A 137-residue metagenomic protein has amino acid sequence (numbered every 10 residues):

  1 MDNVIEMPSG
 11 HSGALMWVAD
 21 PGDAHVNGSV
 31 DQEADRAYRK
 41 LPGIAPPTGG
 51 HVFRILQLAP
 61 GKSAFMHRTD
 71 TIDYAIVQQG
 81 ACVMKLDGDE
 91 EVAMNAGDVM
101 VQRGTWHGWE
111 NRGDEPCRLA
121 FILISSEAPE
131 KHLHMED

Functional and structural regions predicted by a protein language model:
M1-V52, L56, D137: A short, N-terminal "cap"/entry segment at the start of jelly-roll beta-barrel domains of the cupin/DSBH fold
Q32-P42, H51-D70, R103-W106, S125-E127: Conserved short histidine dyad/triad with adjacent acidic residue
A64-M66, M84-K85, H107-G113: Short beta-strand His + acidic residue motifs that chelate non-heme Fe in jelly-roll/DSBH and cupin folds
D70-D87: Glycine- and acidic-residue-biased ligand/ion/polar-headgroup-sensing regions
D73-Y74, V99-T105, D114-K131: A short hydrophobic beta-strand segment most commonly corresponding to one strand of the jelly-roll/cupin
G88-G104: Short acidic-glycine-tyrosine-enriched beta hairpin
